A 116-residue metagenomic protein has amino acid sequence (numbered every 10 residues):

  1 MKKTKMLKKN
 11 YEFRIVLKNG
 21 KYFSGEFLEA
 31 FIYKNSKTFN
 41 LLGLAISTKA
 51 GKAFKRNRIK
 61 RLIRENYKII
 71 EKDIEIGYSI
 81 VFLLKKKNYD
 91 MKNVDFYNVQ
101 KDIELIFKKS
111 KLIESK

Functional and structural regions predicted by a protein language model:
M1-K116: Positively charged, solvent-exposed patches that mediate nucleic-acid binding
